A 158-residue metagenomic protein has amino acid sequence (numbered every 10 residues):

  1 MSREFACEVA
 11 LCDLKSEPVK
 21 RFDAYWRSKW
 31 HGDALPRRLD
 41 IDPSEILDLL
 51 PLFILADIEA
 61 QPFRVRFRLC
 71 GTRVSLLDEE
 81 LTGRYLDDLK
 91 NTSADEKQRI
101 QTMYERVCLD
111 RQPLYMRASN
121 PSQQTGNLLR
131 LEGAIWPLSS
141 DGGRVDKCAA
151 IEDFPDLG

Functional and structural regions predicted by a protein language model:
M1-K90, Q98-G158: Intrinsically disordered, low-complexity terminal regulatory regions
